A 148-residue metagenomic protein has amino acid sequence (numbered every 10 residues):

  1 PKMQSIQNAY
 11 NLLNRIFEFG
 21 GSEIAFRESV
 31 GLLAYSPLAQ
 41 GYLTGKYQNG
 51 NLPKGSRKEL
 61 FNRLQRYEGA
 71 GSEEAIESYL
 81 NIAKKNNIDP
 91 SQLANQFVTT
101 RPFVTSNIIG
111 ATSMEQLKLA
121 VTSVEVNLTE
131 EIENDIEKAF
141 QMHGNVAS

Functional and structural regions predicted by a protein language model:
P1-K138, H143: Beta/alpha (TIM)-barrel catalytic core signal, keyed to glycine-rich beta->alpha loops juxtaposed to Asp/Glu that bind
V146: Substrate/cofactor-recognition hotspot
